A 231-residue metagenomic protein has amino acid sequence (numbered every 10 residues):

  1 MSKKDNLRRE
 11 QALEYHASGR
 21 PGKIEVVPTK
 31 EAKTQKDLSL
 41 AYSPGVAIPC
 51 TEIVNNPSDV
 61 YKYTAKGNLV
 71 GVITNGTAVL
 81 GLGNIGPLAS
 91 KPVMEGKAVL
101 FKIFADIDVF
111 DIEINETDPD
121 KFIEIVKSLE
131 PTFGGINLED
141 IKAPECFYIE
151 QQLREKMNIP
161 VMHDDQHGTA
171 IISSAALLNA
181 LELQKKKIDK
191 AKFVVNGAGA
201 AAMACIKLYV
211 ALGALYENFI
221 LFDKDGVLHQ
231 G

Functional and structural regions predicted by a protein language model:
M1-V161: N-terminal ligand-binding/catalytic initiation module
L80, P87-A105, H163, I171-G231: Glycine-rich phosphate/diphosphate-binding loop of Rossmann-like nucleotide-binding domains
Q166: Acidic, His- and aromatic-enriched active-site or binding-groove loops in soluble protein domains that engage sugars
